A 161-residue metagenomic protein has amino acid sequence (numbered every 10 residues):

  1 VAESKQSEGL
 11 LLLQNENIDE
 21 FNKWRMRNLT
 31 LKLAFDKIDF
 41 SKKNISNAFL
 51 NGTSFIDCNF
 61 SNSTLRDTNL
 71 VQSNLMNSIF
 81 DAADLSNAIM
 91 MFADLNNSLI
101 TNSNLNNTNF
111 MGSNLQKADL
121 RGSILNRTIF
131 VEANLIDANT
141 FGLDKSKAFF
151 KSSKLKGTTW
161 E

Functional and structural regions predicted by a protein language model:
V1-L11: Right-handed parallel beta-helix/beta-solenoid
L10, I18-E20, R25-E161: Tandem repeat scaffolds
